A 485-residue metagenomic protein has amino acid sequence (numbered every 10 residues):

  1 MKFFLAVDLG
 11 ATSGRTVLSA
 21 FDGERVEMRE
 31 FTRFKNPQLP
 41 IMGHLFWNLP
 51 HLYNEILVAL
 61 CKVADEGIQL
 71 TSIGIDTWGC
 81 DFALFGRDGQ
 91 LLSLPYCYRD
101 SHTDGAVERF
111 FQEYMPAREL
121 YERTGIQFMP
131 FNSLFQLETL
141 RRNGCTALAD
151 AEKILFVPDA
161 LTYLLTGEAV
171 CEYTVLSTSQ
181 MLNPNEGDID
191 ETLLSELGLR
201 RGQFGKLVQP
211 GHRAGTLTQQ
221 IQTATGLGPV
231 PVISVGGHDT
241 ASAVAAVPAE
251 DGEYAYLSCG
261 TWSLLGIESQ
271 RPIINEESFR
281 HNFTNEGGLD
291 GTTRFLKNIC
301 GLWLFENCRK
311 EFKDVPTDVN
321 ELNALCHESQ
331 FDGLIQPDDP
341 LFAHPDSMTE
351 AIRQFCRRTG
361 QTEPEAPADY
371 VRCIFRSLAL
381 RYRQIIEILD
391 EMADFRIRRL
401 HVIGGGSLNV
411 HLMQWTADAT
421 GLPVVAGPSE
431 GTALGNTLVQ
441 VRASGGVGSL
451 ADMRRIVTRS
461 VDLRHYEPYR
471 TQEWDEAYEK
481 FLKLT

Functional and structural regions predicted by a protein language model:
M1-S93, R109, E122, D150 (+2 more regions): N-terminal glycine/serine-rich phosphate-binding loop of ATP-dependent small-molecule kinases, especially carbohydrate
L5-A6, L18-A20, F111-T124, F135-F156 (+7 more regions): Active-site core segments that coordinate phosphate-bearing ligands/cofactors across diverse enzyme families
R33-F34, Y96-T103, T261-S263, P428-T432: Short, acidic/turn-prone active-site loops that include or flank metal/cofactor- and phosphate-binding residues
C61, D65-Y98, Q127-F131, P158 (+2 more regions): Short beta-strand-loop/turn "lid" adjacent to the catalytic site in phosphate-handling enzymes
Q69-T77, K153, K206, M392-G404: Short glycine-rich phosphate-binding loop at a beta-alpha junction
D76-D81, P210-G211, C259-W262, R399-S407: Glycine-rich beta-strand-to-loop/alpha-helix junction loops that act as flexible
Y96-E113, L438: Short alpha-helix plus adjacent loop in nuclease-associated cores
